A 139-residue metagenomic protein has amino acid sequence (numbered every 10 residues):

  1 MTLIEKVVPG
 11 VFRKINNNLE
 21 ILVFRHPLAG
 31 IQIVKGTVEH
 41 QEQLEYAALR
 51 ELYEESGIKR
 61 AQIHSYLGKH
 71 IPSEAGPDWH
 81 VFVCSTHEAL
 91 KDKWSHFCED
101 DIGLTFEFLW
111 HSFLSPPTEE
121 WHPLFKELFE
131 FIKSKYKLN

Functional and structural regions predicted by a protein language model:
M1, V23, C98-D101: Short secondary-structure boundary/capping segments
M1-I21: Conserved N-terminal beta-strand and adjoining loop/helix that marks the start of the Nudix/MutT-like hydrolase domain
E5, I31, L109: Residues that recognize and position ribonucleotide moieties
V11-R13, R25, S85-T86: Residue-level signal for short segments within beta-strands and strand-turn junctions of well-structured beta-sheet
N17-I58: Conserved Nudix-box catalytic region and its N-terminal flanking loop in Nudix hydrolases and closely related
K59-G68: A short coil-to-beta-strand element that immediately follows conserved catalytic motifs
I71-F97, L104-P117, L124-K137: Active-site-adjacent beta-strand/loop module that shapes the phosphate/pyrophosphate-binding cleft
